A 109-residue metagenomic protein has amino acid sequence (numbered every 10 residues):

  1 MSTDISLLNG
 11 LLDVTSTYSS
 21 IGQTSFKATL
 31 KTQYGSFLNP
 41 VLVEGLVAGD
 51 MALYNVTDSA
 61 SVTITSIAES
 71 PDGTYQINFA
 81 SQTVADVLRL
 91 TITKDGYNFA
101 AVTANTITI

Functional and structural regions predicted by a protein language model:
M1-F26, A100-I109: Short S/T/G/P-enriched beta-strand
S19-N39: Beta-strand-rich structural segments
Y34, T57-S59, G96-N98: Solvent-exposed strand-loop boundary residues in beta-sheet-rich modules
F37-V62: Short, surface-exposed alpha-helix to beta-strand junction/turn motifs within ectodomains of secreted and cell-envelope
V62-D72: Short, acidic Ser/Thr/Gly-rich low-complexity loop/linker segments typical of extracellular and cell-surface proteins
G73-I77: Short strand-edge motifs at loop-to-beta-strand transitions and within beta-strands of extracellular beta-rich domains
N78-V87: Surface-exposed, short loops/turns at beta-strand junctions within beta-sandwich domains
L90-T103: Enriched for extracellular/lumenal, surface-exposed ectodomains of secreted and cell-surface proteins
